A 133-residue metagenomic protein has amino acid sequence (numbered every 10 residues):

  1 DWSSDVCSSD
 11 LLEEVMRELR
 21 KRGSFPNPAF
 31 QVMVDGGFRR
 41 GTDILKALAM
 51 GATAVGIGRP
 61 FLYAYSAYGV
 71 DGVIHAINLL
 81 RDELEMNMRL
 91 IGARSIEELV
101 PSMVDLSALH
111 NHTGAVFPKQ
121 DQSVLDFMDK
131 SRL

Functional and structural regions predicted by a protein language model:
D1-S8: Short, small-residue-biased leader/transition segments that mark boundaries at the very start of proteins
D10-V34, R39-L133: Alpha/beta catalytic cores of nucleotide-metabolism and tRNA/nucleoside-modifying enzymes
